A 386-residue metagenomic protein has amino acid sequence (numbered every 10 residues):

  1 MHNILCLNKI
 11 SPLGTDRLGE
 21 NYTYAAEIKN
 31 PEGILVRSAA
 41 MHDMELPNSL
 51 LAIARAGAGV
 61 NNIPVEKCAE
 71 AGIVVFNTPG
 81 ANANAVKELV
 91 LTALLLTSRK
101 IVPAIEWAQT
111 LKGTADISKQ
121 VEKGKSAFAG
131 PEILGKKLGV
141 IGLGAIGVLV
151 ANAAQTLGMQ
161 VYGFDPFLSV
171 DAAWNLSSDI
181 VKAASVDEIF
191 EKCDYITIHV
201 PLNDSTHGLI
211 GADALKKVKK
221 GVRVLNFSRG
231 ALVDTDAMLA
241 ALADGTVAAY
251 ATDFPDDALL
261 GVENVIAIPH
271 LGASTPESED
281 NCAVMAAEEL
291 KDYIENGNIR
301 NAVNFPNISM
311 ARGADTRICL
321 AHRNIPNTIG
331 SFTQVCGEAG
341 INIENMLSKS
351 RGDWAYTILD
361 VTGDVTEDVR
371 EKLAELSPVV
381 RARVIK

Functional and structural regions predicted by a protein language model:
M1-T78, E191, G211-D213, D234 (+2 more regions): An N-terminal-biased, well-structured beta-alpha scaffold segment characteristic of Rossmann-like dinucleotide-binding
H42-M44, P166-A258, S274: Rossmann-like adenosine-cofactor binding region
P79-K137, N301-V303: Phosphate-binding beta-alpha-beta segment of Rossmann-like dinucleotide-binding domains, i.e., the NAD(P)
K87-E106, N152-M159, M285-N298, T333-G337 (+1 more regions): Oxidoreductase and adenylate-handling cofactor-binding alpha/beta cores
L143-G144: Glycine-rich Rossmann-fold phosphate-binding loop(s) that bind the pyrophosphate of adenine dinucleotide cofactors
G147-V148: N-terminal Rossmann-fold NAD(P) dinucleotide-binding loop
K216, K220-R312, Y356, K386: Rossmann-like dinucleotide-binding domain for NAD(H)/NADP(H)
R300, N304-K386: A conserved regulatory-domain signal marking ACT and ACT-like small-molecule sensing domains and adjacent regulatory
